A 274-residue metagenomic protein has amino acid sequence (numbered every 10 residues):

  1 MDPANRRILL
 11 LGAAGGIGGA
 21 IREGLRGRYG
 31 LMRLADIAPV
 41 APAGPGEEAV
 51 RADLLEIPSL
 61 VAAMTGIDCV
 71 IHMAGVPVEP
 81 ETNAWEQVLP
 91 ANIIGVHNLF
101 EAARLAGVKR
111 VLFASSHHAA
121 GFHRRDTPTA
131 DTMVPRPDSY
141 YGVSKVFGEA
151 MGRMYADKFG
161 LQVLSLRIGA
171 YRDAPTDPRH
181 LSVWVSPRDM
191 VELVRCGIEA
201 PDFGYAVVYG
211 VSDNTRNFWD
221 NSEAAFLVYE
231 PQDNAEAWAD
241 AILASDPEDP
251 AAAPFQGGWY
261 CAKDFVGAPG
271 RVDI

Functional and structural regions predicted by a protein language model:
I8-G27: N-terminal Rossmann NAD(P)H-binding glycine-rich loop of SDR-like oxidoreductase domains
Y29-P42: Conserved glycine-rich Rossmann-like NAD(P)H-binding loop of the short-chain dehydrogenase/reductase
A41, E47, R51-A91: NAD(P)H-binding glycine-rich loop region in Rossmannoid oxidoreductase-like domains and their noncatalytic homologs
L55, Q87-N98, P135, V143-V146 (+1 more regions): Glycine-rich NAD(P)-binding loop of the Rossmann-fold in SDR/ketoreductase-type enzymes
P90, R124-G160: Catalytic helix-loop patch of NAD(P)-dependent Rossmann-fold dehydrogenases
N98-R136: Conserved Rossmann-fold NAD(P)-dependent oxidoreductase catalytic core, especially the SDR/UDP-sugar
I168-A174, W184-A206, D213: Alpha-helical substrate-binding/gating segment
D213-E230, S245-V272: Conserved C-terminal active-site "lid" loop/helix of NAD(P)H-dependent oxidoreductases that clamps the redox cofactor
